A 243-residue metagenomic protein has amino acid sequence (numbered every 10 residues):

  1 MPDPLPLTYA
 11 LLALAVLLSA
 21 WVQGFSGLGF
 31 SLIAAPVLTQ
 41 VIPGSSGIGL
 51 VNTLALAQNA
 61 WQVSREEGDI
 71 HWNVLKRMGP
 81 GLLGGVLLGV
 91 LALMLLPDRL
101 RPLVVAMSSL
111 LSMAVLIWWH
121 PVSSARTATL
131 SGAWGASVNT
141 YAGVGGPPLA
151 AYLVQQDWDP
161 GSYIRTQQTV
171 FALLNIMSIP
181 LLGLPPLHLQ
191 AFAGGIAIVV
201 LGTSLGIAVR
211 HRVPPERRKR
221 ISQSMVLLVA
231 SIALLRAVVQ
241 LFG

Functional and structural regions predicted by a protein language model:
M1-L7, G243: Short, strongly hydrophobic alpha-helical membrane anchors
L7-L12, S124-A128: Juxtamembrane cytosolic amphipathic helices that cap and anchor the N-termini of specific transmembrane helices
Y9-K76, G132-N139, G146-T203: Small-residue-rich hydrophobic segments that form or flank transmembrane alpha-helices in multi-pass membrane proteins
V37-L38, L91-L95, Y152-V154, A208-V213: Juxtamembrane C-cap of transmembrane helices in multi-pass membrane transport proteins
Q58, G85, S108-V115, A142-G146 (+1 more regions): Membrane-embedded alpha-helical core segments of multi-pass
V63-G79, L93-L103, V122-A128, P185-A193 (+1 more regions): Interfacial helix-loop-helix linkers and transmembrane-helix boundary segments in multi-pass membrane proteins
L83-V90, M94, D98-W118, G194-I207 (+1 more regions): Selective transmembrane alpha-helices of multi-pass membrane proteins
V105-M107, A114-G135: Alpha-helical multi-pass membrane helix bundles of inner-membrane/thylakoid proteins, especially permease cores
